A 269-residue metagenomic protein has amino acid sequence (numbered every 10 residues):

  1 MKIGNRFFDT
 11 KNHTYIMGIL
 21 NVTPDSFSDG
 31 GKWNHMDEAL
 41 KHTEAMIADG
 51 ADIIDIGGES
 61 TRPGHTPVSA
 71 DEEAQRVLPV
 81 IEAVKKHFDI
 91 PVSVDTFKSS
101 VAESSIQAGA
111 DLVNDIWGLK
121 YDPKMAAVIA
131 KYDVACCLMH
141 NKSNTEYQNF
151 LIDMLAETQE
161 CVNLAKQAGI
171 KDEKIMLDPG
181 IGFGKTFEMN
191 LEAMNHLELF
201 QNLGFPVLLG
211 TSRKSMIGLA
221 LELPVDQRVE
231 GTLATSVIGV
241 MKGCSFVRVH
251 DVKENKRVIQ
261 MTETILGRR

Functional and structural regions predicted by a protein language model:
M1-H13: SAM-dependent methyltransferases
I3-N5, S28-D37, K41-H42, T61-A83 (+6 more regions): Active-site-adjacent loop and "lid" segments of alpha/beta metabolic enzymes
D9, I16-D37: N-terminal binding-site loop/beta-alpha segment at the start of enzyme catalytic domains that lines or forms
T14-I16, N21, D55-G57, K85 (+1 more regions): Short, conserved structural micro-motifs that define repeat-unit consensus positions and nucleotide-binding loops
L20, G50, V113: Conserved hydrophobic/aromatic pocket- or pore-lining residues that grip, position, or stack substrates in active sites
K41-G57: Catalytic domains of carbohydrate-active enzymes, especially glycoside hydrolases
